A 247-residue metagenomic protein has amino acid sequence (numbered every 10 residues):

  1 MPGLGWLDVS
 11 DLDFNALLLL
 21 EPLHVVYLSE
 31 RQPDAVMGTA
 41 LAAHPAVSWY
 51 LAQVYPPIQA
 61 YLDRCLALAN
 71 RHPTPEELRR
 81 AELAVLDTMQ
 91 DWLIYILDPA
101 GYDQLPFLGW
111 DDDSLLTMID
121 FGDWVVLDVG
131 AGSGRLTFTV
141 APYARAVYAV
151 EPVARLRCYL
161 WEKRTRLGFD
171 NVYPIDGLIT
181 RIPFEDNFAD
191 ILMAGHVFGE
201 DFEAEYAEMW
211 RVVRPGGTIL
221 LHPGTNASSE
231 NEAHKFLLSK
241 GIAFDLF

Functional and structural regions predicted by a protein language model:
M1-G109: N-terminal accessory regions of S-adenosyl-L-methionine
D103-W124: Conserved alpha-helix/loop element of class I SAM-dependent methyltransferases that forms part of the SAM/SAH-binding
D123-G132: Conserved class I S-adenosyl-L-methionine
R135-L178: Class I SAM-dependent methyltransferase SAM/SAH-binding core
T180-L192: A short acidic, Gly/Pro-enriched loop at the edge of an enzyme's catalytic core that lines a small-molecule cofactor
D190-E203: A short SAM/SAH-binding and catalytic strip from SAM-dependent methyltransferases
E203-P215: A short glycine-rich, Lys/Arg-flanked "PGG" loop and its adjoining helix->strand segment in the class I
G216-G224: Conserved beta-strand signature within the Rossmann-like core of class I S-adenosyl-L-methionine
